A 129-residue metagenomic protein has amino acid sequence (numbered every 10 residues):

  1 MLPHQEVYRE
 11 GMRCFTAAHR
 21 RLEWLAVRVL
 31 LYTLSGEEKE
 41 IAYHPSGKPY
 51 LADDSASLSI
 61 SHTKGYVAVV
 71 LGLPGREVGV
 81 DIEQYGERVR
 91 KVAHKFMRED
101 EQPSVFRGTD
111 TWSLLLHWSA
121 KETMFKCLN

Functional and structural regions predicted by a protein language model:
M1-N129: Core catalytic alpha/beta fold that binds nucleotide/phospho-ligands
